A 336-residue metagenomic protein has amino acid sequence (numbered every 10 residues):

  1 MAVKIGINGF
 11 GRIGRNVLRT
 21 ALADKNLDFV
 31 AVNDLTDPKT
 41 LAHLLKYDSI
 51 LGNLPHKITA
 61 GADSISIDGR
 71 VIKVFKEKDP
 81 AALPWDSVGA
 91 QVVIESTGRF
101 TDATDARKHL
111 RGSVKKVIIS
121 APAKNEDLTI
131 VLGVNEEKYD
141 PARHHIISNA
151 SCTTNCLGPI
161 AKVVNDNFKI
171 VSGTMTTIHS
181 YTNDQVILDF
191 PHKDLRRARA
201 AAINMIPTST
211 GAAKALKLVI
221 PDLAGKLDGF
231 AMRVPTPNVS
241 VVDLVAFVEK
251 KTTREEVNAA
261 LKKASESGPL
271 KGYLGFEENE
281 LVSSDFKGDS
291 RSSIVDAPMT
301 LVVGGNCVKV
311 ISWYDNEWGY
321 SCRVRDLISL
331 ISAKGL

Functional and structural regions predicted by a protein language model:
M1-A198, V302, V324-D326, K334-G335: N-terminal Rossmann-like NAD(P) cofactor-binding subdomain of oxidoreductases, focused on the glycine-rich
L22-N26, K162-I170, S180-N183, T210 (+5 more regions): Generic secondary-structure signature for well-ordered alpha-helical cores
I65, I130-L132, I146, L188 (+5 more regions): Short clusters of hydrophobic/aromatic residues that line enzyme substrate/ligand-binding pockets
R143-H144, A200-A202, V239-D243, C307-K309: Short, solvent-exposed beta-strand edge segments and adjacent coil->beta transition regions
A150-S151, M205-P207, F247, Y314: Hydrophobic alpha-helical scaffolding
N165-P237: Acidic, glycine-rich segments within the central catalytic cores of soluble metabolic enzymes that bind/position
G229, V241, V245-L336: C-terminal active-site/capping subdomain that shapes the small-molecule cofactor and substrate pocket of enzyme
